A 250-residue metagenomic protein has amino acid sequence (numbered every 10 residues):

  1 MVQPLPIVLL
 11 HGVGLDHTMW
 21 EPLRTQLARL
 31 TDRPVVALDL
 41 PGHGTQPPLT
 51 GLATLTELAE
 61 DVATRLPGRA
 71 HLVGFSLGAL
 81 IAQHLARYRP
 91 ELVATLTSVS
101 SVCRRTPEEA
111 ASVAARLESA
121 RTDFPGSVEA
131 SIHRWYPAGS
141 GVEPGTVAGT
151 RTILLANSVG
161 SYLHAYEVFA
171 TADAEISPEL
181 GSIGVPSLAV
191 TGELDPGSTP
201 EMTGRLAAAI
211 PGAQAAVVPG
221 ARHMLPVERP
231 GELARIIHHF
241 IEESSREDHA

Functional and structural regions predicted by a protein language model:
G12-L15, S76: Active-site glycine-rich loops that stabilize anionic/oxyanionic intermediates across multiple enzyme folds
T18-V73, Y88, R235-H238: Active-site loop/oxyanion-hole signature of alpha/beta-hydrolase fold enzymes
G74-G78, A82: Gly/Ala-rich beta-loop-alpha elbow adjacent to hydrolase catalytic centers
Q83, R87-Y88, L92-V128: Flexible "cap/lid" loop of the alpha/beta hydrolase fold
P107-E108, P125-G181: Conserved alpha/beta-hydrolase catalytic His-Asp/Glu region
I183, A189-T191: Short beta-strand/loop motif that positions the catalytic acidic residue of the alpha/beta-hydrolase fold
E193-S198: Acidic catalytic loop of the alpha/beta-hydrolase fold
A221-A234: Catalytic histidine-centered segment of alpha/beta-hydrolase-like enzymes
